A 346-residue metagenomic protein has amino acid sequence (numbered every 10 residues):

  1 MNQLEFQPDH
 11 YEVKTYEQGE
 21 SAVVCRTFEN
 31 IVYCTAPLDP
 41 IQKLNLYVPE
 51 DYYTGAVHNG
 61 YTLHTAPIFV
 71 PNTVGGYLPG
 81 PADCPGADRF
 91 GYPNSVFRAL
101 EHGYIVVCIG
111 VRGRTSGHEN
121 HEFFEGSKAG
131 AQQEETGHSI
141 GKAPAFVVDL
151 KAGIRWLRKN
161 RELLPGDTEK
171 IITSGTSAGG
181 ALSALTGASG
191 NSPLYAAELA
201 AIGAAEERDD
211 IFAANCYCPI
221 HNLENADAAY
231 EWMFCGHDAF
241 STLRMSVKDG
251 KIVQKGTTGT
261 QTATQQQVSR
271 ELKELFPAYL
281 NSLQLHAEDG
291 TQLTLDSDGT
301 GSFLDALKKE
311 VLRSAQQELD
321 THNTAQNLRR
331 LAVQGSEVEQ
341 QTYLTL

Functional and structural regions predicted by a protein language model:
M1-T65: Catalytic-loop region of hydrolases
L44, A56-A82, F97, I172: Short beta-strand element of the alpha/beta-hydrolase
G75, I105, G110-G117, F124: Short beta-to-alpha linker loops that shape the active-site pocket of alpha/beta-hydrolase fold enzymes
G76-C84, V106, W156, L163: Serine-hydrolase catalytic-loop signature spanning alpha/beta hydrolases and amidase-signature enzymes
P85-V106, A200-E206: Short amphipathic alpha-helix adjacent to the substrate-entry channel of hydrolases
K128-L163: Alpha/beta-hydrolase active-site loop
K159-H237: Primarily recognizes the serine-hydrolase "nucleophile elbow" in alpha/beta-hydrolase and SGNH/GDSL folds
Y217-H221, N225-L346: Non-catalytic, alpha-helical, charged scaffold/linker segments that couple or flank catalytic or architectural cores
